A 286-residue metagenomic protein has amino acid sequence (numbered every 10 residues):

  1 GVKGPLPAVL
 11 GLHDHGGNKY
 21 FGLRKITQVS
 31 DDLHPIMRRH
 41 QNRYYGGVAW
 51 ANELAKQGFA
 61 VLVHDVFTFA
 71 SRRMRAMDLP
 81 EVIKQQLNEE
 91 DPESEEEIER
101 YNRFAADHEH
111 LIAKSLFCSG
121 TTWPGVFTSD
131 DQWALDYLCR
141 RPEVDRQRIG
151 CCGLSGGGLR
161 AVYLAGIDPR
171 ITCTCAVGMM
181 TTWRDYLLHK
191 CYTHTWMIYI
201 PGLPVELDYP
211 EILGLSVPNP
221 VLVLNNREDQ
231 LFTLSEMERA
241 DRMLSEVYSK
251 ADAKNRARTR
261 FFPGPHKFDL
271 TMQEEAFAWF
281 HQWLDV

Functional and structural regions predicted by a protein language model:
G1-V286: Ligand-binding pocket scaffold of soluble enzyme catalytic domains
